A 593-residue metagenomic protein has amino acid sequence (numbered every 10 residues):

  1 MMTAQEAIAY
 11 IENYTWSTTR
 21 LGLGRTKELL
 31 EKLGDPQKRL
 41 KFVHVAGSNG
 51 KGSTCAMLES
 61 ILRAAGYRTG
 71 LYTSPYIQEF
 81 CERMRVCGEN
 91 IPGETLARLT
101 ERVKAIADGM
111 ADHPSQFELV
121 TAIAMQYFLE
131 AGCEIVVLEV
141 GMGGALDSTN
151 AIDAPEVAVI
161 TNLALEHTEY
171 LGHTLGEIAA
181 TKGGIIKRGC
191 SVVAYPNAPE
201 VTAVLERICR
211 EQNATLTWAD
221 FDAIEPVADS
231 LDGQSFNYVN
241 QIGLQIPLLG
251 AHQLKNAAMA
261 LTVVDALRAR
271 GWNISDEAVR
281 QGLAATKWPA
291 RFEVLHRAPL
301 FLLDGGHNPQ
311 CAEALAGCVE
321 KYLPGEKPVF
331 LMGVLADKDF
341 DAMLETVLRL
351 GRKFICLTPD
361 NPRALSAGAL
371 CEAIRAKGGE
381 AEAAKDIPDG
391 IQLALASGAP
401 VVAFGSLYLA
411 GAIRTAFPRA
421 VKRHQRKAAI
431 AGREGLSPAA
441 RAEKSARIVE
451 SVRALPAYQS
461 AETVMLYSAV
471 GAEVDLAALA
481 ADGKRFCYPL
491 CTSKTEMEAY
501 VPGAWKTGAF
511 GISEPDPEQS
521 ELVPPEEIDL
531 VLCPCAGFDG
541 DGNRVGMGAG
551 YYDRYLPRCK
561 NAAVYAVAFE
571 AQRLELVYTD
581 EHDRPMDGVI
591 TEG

Functional and structural regions predicted by a protein language model:
M1-N49, S53-R68, Q78, V193-A194 (+2 more regions): N-terminal leader/targeting and accessory segments in enzymes
T18, L23, K27-K38, A64-D153 (+3 more regions): ATP-dependent carboxylate-amine ligase catalytic core
Q37-V45, S53, F330, K338-F340 (+1 more regions): N-terminal active-site beta-alpha-beta segment that forms phosphate/nucleotide-binding and substrate-recognition loops
R39, A131, I135-L138, L146-V159 (+3 more regions): Nucleotide phosphate-binding/pyrophosphate-handling subdomain across enzymes that bind or process nucleotide phosphates
A111-D112, L119, G132-E139, P155-E156 (+3 more regions): Acidic, Mg2+-coordinating active-site environments of NTP-dependent enzymes
S191-P196, V329-M332, R352-D360, F486-L490 (+2 more regions): Short internal beta-strands
A198-T217, D232, L300-F301, M343-P400: C-terminal helical cap/extension that packs against the catalytic core of soluble nucleotide-cofactor enzymes
E498-G593: Conserved phosphate- and dinucleotide-binding cores of soluble alpha/beta proteins, encompassing both enzyme active
